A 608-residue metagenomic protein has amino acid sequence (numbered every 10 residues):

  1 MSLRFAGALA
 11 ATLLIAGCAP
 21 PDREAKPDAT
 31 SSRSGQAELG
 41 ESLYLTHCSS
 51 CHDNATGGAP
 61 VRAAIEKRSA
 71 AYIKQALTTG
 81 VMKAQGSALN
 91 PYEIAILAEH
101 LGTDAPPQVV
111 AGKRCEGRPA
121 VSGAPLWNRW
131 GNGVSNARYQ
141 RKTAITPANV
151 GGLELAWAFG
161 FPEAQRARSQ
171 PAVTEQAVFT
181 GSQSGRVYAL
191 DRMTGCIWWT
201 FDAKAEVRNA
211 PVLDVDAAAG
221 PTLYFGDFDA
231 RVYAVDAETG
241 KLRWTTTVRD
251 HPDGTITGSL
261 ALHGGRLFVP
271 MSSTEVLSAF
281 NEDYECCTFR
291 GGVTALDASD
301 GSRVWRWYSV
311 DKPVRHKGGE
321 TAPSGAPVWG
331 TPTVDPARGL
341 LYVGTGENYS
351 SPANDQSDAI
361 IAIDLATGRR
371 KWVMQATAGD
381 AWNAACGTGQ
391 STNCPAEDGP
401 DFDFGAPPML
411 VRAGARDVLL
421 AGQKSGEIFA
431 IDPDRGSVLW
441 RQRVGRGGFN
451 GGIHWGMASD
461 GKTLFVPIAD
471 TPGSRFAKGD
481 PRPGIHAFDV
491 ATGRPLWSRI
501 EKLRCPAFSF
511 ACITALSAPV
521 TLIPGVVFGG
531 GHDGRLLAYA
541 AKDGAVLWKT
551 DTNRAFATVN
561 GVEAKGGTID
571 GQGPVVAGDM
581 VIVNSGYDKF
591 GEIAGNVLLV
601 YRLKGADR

Functional and structural regions predicted by a protein language model:
I15-G17: C-terminal motif of bacterial Sec signal peptides marking the signal peptidase cleavage site
D22-L43, A111, E116: Electrostatic cytochrome c docking/interface patches
P27-A29, S34-A37, S50, A59-A105 (+1 more regions): Extracytoplasmic electron-transfer domains, predominantly the class I c-type cytochrome c fold
L45, S49-G57, T78, N128 (+2 more regions): Detector for the c-type heme attachment site
K113-A156: Blade/loop signatures of beta-propeller domains
A124-G131, A164-R186, A205-V232, T255-E285 (+9 more regions): Repeat-blade elements of multi-bladed beta-propeller folds
F159-F161, T247-D250, V304-P323, R370-G399 (+3 more regions): Surface-exposed loop and turn segments in beta-propeller and other repeat-based domains that flank or scaffold
V235-D236, T288-S302, Q356-R369, P481-G493 (+2 more regions): Beta-propeller blade signature
